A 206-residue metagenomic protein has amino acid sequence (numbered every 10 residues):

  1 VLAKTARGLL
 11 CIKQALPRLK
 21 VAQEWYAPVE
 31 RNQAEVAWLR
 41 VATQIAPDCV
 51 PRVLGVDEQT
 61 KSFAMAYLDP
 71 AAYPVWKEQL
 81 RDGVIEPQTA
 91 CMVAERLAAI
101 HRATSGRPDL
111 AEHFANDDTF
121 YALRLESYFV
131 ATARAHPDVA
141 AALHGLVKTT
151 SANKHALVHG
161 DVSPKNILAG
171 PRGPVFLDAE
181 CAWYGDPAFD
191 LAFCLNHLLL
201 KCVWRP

Functional and structural regions predicted by a protein language model:
V1-I12, H144-L191: Active-site acidic catalytic loop and adjacent metal/ATP-binding pocket of ATP-dependent phosphoryl transfer enzymes
V1-L10, G55, P87-A90, F114-F120 (+3 more regions): Short intrinsically disordered, low-complexity coil segments enriched in acidic
K4-P108: ATP-binding pocket architecture of kinase catalytic cores
Q14, Y67, N116-D117, A179: Residues immediately flanking
L19-K20, A72, I167, Y184-D186 (+1 more regions): Conserved protein kinase catalytic core
A37, A188-P206: Active-site activation/catalytic loop segments of kinase-like enzymes and analogous catalytic loops in related
L97, H101, H159, H197: Histidine-centered active-site/metal-ligand motif
A99-T149: Active-site catalytic-loop/activation-segment of kinase and kinase-like phosphoryl-transfer enzymes
